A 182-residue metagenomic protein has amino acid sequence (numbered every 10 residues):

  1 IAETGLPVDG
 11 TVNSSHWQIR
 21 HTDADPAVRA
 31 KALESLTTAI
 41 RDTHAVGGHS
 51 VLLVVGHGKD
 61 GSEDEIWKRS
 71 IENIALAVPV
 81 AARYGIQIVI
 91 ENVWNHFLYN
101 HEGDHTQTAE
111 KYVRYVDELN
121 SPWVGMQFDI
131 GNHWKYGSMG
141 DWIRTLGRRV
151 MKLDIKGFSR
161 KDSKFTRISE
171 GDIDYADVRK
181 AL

Functional and structural regions predicted by a protein language model:
I1-E3, A176-L182: Short, intrinsically disordered, charge-balanced linker/junction segments flanking boundaries in proteins
I1-E72, L76, Y84-Q87: Structural motif corresponding to the early beta-alpha repeats
T43, A81, L182: Hydrophobic pocket-lining residues that define ligand/cofactor binding sites across diverse proteins
K59-S62, T145, R179-L182: A broadly tuned preference for mixed-charge, low-complexity surface segments
E72-D172, A176-R179: Acidic/histidine-rich catalytic cores of soluble enzymes
